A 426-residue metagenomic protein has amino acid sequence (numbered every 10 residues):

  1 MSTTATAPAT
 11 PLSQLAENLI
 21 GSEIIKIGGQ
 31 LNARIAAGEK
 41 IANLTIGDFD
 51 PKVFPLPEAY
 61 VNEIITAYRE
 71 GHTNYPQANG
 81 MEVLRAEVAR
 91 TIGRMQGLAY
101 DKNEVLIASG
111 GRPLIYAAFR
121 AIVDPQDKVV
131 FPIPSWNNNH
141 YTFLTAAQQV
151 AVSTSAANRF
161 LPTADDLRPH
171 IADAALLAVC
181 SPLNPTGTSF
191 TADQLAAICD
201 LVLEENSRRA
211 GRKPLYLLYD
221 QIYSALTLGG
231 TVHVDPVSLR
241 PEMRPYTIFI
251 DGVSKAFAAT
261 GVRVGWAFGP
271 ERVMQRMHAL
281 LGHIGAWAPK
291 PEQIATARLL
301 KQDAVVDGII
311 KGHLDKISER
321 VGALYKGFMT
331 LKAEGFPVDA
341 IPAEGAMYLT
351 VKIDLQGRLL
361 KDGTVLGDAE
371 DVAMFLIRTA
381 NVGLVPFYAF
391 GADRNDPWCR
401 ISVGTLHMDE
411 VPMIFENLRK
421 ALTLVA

Functional and structural regions predicted by a protein language model:
S2, R90, K361, V365-L366 (+2 more regions): PLP-dependent enzyme catalytic core of the Aspartate aminotransferase-like
T6-T10, E17-G110, A117, L300-Q302 (+2 more regions): N-terminal small-domain helix-loop-helix segment of the aminotransferase-like
I27, L44, I64, V88 (+13 more regions): Generic structural signal for small/hydrophobic residues in well-ordered secondary structure, especially within
I41-N43, I250, V338-E344: Short beta-strand
V61, E87, R240-S318, G322-A333 (+2 more regions): Conserved core segment of the aminotransferase class I/II
T66-R212, S224-P241, L366-D368, E416 (+1 more regions): Conserved core of the PLP fold type I
L281, R358-E370: Short, surface-exposed loop/helix-turn segments at secondary-structure junctions that function as lids/hinges flanking
A297, H313-Y325, P337-L360: Conserved glycine-rich beta-strand-loop-beta hairpin in the small C-terminal domain of fold type I
